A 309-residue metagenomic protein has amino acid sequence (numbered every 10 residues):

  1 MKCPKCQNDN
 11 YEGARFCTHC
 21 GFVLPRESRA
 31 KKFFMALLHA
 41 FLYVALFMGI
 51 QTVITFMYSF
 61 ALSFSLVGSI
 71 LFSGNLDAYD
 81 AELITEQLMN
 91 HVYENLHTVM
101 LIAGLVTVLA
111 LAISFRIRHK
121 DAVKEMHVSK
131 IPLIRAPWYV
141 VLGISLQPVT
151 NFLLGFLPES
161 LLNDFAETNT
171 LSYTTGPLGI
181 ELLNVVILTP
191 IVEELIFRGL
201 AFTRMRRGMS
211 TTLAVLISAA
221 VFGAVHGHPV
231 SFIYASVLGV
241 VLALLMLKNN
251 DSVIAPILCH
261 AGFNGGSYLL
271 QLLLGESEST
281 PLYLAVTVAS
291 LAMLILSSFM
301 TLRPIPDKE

Functional and structural regions predicted by a protein language model:
M1-E27: Cys/His-rich metal-coordination motifs, chiefly Zn-binding "fingers/knuckles"
L37, F41, A136-V141, G179 (+5 more regions): Hydrophobic alpha-helical transmembrane segments
F47-R116: Alpha-helical transmembrane segments in multi-pass membrane proteins
M48, T52-F56, A219, S231-A289: Functionally important transmembrane alpha-helices
L71, L76, E82, E86-E94 (+4 more regions): Juxtamembrane helix-loop-helix connectors linking adjacent transmembrane helices in multi-pass membrane enzymes
A103-S114, L142-P148, A285-R303: Hydrophobic core of alpha-helical transmembrane segments in multi-pass integral membrane proteins
I117-D121, S298-E309: Membrane-interface capping segments at transmembrane-helix boundaries
V192-I217, L244-D251: Membrane-interface helix/loop boundary segments of multi-pass membrane proteins
